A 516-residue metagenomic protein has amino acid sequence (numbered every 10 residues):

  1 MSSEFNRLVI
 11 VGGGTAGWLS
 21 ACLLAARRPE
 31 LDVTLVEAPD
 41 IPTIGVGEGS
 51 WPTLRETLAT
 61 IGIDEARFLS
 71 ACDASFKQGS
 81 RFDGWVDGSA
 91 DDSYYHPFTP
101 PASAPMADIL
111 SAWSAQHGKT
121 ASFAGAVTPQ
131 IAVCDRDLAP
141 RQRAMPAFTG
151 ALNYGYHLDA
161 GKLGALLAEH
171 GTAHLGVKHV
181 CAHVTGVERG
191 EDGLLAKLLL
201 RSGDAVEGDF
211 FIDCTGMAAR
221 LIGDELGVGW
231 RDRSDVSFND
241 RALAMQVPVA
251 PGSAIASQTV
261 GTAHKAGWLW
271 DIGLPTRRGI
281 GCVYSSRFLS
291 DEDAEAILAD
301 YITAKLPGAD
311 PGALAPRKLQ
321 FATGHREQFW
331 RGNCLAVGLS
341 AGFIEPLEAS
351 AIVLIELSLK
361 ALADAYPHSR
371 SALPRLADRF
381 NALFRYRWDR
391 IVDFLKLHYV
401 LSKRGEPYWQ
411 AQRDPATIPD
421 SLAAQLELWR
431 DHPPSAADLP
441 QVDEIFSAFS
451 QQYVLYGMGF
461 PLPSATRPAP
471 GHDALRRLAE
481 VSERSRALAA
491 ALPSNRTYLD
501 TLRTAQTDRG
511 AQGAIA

Functional and structural regions predicted by a protein language model:
N6-L31: N-terminal Rossmann-like FAD-binding beta1-loop-alpha1 element of flavoenzymes
A25-V46: Glycine-rich FAD pyrophosphate-binding loop
V46-C134: Dinucleotide-binding Rossmann-like beta1-alpha1 core, especially the glycine-rich loop that anchors the ADP
S93-G186: Conserved N-terminal helical subregion
M145-A294, L359: Predominantly flavin-linked oxidoreductase catalytic cores and closely associated redox partners
H264-Q320, S340-V353, A365: Conserved FAD/dinucleotide-binding core of flavoprotein oxidoreductases
K318-A336, G342: FAD-binding beta-loop-beta segment adjacent to the flavin cofactor pocket
D364-A516: Long, low-complexity C-terminal extensions of enzymes
